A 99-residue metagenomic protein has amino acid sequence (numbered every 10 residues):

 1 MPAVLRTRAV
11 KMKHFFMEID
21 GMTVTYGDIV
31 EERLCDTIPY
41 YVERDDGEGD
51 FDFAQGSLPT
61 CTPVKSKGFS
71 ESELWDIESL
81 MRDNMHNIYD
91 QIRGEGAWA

Functional and structural regions predicted by a protein language model:
M1-T37: Short, charged/polar N-terminal "headpieces" of proteins
P2-K13, Y41, D50-L58, S79 (+2 more regions): Alpha-helical membrane insertion/targeting regions
D20-G21, E31, D45, L74 (+1 more regions): Short linear sequence elements within intrinsically disordered, low-complexity coil regions
T25-S70: A short, structured beta-strand/loop element
K67-A99: Acidic, low-complexity intrinsically disordered segments
